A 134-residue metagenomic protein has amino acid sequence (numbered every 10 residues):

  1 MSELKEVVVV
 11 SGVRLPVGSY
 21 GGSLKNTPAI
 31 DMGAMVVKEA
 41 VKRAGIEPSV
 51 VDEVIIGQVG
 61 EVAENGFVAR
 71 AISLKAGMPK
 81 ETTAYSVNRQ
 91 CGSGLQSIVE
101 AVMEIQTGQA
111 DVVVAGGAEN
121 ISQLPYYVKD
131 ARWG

Functional and structural regions predicted by a protein language model:
M1-V7, S19-P48, V62-G134: Acyl-thioester C-C bond-transforming condensing/cleaving domain
V10: Ligand-binding pocket segment of bilobal, Venus flytrap-like solute-binding proteins
V13-V17: Short polar catalytic/cofactor-binding loops
V50-G57, V114: Short glycine-rich phosphate-binding loop at a beta-alpha junction
